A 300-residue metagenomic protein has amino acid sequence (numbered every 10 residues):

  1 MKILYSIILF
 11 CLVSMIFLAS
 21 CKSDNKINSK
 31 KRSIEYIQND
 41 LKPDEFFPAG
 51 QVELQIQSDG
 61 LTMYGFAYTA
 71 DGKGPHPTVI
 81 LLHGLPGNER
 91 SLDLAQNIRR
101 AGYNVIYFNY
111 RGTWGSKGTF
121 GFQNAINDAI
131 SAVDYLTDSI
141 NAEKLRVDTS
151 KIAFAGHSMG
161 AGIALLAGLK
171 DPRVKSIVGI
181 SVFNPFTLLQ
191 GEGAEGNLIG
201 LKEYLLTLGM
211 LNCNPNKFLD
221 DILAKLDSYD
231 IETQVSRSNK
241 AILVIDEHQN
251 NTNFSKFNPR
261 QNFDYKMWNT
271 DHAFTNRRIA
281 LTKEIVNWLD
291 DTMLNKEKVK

Functional and structural regions predicted by a protein language model:
L18-S20: C-terminal motif of bacterial Sec signal peptides marking the signal peptidase cleavage site
S29-K73: N-terminal cap/lid segment of alpha/beta-hydrolase-fold proteins
H76, H83-G87: Active-site glycine-rich loops that stabilize anionic/oxyanionic intermediates across multiple enzyme folds
I98-K117: Conserved alpha/beta-hydrolase
G121-E143: Alpha/beta-hydrolase active-site loop
K144-S158: Alpha/beta-hydrolase fold nucleophile elbow
L166-P215: Hydrolase active-site cap/lid region
F218-D290: Serine-hydrolase catalytic core
